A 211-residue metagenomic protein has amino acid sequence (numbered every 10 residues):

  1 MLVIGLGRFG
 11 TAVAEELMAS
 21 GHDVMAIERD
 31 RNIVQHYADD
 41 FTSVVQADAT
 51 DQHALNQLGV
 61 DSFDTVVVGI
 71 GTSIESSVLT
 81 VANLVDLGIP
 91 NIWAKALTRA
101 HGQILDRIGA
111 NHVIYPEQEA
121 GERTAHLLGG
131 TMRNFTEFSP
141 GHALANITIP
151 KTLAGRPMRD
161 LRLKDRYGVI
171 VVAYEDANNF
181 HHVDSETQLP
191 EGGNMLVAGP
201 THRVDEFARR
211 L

Functional and structural regions predicted by a protein language model:
M1-L211: Cytosolic regulatory regions of ion transport systems
